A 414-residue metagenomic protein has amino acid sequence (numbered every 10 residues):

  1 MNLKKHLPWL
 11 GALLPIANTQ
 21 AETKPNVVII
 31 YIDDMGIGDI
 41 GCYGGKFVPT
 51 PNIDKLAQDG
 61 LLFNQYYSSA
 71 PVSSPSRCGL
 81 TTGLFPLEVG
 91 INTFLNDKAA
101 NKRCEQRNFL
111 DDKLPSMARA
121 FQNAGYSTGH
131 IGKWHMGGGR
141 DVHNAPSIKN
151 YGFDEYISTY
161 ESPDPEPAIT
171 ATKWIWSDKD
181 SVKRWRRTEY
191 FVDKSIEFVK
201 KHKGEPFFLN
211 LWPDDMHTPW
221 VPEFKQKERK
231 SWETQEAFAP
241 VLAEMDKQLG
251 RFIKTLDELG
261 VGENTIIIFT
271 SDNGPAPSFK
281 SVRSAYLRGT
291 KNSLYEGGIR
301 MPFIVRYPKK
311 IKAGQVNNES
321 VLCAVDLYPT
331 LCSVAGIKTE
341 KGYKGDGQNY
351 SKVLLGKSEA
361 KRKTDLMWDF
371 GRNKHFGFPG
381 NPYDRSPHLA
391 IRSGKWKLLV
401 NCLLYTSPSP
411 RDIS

Functional and structural regions predicted by a protein language model:
E22-L61, W134: Active-site-proximal N-terminal segment of extracellular/periplasmic enzymes that hydrolyze or transfer
K24-V27, D59-N64, A124-G129, D154 (+3 more regions): Loop/turn elements at helix/coil->beta-strand transitions in domains of secreted/extracellular proteins
K46-R77, G83-L87, S127-G129, Y151-Y160: Short, structured active-site-proximal loop/turn typified by the sulfatase FGly-forming signature C/S-X-P-X-R
V48, D141-G152, P219-P222, S231-T234 (+1 more regions): Histidine-centered active-site microenvironments of extracellular/periplasmic hydrolases and transferases
T81, S158, S162-S177, G250-L259 (+4 more regions): Substrate-binding rim/cap in mid-to-C-terminal beta-strand-loop elements of soluble/periplasmic
T93-Y126, W134-F207, P213-K225, A237 (+1 more regions): Formylglycine-dependent
V192-V199, Q226-T265: A long, amphipathic alpha-helix that forms part of the scaffold/cap immediately adjacent to metal-dependent active
Y405-S414: Single conserved hydrophobic/aromatic residue that forms the stacking wall/gate of nucleotide- or nucleobase-binding
